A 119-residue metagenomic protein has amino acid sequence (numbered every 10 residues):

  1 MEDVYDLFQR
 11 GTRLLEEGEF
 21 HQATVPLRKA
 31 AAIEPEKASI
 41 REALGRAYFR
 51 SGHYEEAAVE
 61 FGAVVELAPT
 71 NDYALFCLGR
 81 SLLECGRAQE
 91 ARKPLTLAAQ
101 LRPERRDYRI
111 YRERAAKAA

Functional and structural regions predicted by a protein language model:
E2-I33: Alpha-helical segment of the N-proximal tetratricopeptide repeat
E17-R28, S51-A63, C85-L97, A119: Structural signature of tandem alpha-helical TPR/SEL1-like repeats, specifically the intra-repeat loop/turn
G62-E84: Mid-chain, well-packed structural core segment of small domains
R80-D107, E113: TPR/TPR-like (Sel1-like) alpha-helical repeat modules
